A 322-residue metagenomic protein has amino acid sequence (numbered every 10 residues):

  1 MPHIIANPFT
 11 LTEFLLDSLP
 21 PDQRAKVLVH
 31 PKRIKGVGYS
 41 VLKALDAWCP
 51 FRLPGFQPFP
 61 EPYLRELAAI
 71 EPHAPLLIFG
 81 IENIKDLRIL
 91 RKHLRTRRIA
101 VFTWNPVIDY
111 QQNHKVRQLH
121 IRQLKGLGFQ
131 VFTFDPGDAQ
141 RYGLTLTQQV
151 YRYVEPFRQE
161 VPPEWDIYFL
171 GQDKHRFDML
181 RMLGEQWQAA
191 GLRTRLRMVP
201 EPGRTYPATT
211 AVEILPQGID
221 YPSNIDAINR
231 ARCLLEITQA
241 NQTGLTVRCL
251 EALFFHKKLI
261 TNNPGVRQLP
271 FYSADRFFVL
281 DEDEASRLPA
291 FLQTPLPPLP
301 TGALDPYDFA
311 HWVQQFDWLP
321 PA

Functional and structural regions predicted by a protein language model:
M1-W104, Y110, V266, H311 (+1 more regions): N-terminal pre-catalytic "stem/leader" segment of glycosyltransferase-like enzymes
P8-E13, F132-Q140, M198-R204, N262-R267: Short, polar loop motifs at secondary-structure junctions
L19, Y206-P216, Y221-P320: Catalytic binding pocket for nucleotide-activated donors in carbohydrate/polymer assembly enzymes
P21-P31, S40-W48, G128-Q130, R141-Y153 (+3 more regions): Active-site regions of enzymes building and remodeling cell-envelope glycoconjugates
A69-I70, Q123-L124, D226-A227: Structural alpha-helical scaffold elements that stabilize or flank donor/cofactor-binding regions in carbohydrate
L76, I99, Q130-V131, L234 (+2 more regions): Short, well-ordered beta-strand core segments
R88-Q188: Catalytic core of nucleotide-activated saccharide and alditol-phosphate transferases
G184-G203: A conserved nucleotide-sugar
